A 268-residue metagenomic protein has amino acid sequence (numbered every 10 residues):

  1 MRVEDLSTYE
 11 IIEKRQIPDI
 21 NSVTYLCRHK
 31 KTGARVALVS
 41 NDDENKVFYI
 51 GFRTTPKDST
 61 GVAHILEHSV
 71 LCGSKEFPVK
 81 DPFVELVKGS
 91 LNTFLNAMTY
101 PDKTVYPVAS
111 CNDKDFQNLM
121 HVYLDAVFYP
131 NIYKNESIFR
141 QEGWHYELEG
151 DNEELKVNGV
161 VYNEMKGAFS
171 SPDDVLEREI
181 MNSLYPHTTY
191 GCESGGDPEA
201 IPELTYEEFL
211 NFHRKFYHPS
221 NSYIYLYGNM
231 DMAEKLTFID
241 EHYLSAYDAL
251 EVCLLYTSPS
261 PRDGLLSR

Functional and structural regions predicted by a protein language model:
M1-S7, T55, S69, G73-E76 (+1 more regions): Charge-rich, well-structured scaffold segments of protease-associated domains
R2-D42: N- or domain-start disorder-to-order transition segments that initiate the globular core
T24, R35-V36, V47, V105 (+1 more regions): Beta-sheet entry/capping signal
V39-G51: Active-site scaffold of zinc-dependent metalloenzymes
N45-V47, D58, F116: A short local loop/turn or secondary-structure capping micro-motif enriched for an aromatic residue
R53-T60: Short pre-active-site segment immediately N-terminal to the catalytic Zn-binding motif
T60, I65-H68, C72: Active-site recognition of the HExxH zinc-binding catalytic motif
Y256-R268: Single conserved hydrophobic/aromatic residue that forms the stacking wall/gate of nucleotide- or nucleobase-binding
